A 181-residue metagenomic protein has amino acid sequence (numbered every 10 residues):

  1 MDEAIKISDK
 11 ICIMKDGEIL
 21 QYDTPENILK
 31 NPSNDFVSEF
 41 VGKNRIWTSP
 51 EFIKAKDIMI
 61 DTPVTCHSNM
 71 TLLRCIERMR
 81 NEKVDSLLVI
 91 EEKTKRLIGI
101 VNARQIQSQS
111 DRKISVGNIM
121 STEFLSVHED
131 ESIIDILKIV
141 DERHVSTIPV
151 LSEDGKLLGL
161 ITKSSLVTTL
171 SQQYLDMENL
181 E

Functional and structural regions predicted by a protein language model:
A4-K6: A short, surface-exposed alpha-helical micro-motif characterized by mixed small hydrophobic and charged/polar residues
K10, Y22, I100, L160: Short, glycine/charged-rich "phosphate-handling" switch motifs in NTP-dependent and phosphotransfer domains
I13-M14: Catalytic metal- and UDP-sugar-binding loop of GT-A-like glycosyltransferases, i.e., residues flanking the conserved
E26-K30, S38: Short acidic-hydrophobic catalytic motif
S49-V64, N102, R112-F124: Bateman (tandem CBS) regulatory domains
T65-V84, V89-K93, Q107-S110, N118 (+3 more regions): The conserved cystathionine-beta-synthase
